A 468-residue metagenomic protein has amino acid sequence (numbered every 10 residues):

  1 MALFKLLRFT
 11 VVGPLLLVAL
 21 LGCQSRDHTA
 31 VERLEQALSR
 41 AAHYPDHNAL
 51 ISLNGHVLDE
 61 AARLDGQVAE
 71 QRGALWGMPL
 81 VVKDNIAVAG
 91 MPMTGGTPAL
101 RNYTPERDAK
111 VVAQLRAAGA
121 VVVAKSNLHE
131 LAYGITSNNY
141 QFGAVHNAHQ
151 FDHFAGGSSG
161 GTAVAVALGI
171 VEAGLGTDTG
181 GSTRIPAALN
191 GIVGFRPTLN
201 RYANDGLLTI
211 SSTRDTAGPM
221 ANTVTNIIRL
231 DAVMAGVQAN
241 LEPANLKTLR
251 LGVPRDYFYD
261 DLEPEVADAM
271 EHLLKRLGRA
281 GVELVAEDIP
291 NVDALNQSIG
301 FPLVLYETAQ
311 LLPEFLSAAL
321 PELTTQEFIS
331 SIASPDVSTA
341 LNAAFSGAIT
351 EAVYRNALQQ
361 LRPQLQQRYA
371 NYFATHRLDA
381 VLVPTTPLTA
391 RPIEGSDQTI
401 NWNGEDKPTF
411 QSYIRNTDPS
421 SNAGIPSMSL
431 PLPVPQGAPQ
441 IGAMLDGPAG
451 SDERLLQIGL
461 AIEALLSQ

Functional and structural regions predicted by a protein language model:
A2-V12: Bacterial N-terminal signal peptides that target proteins for export
G13-L16, C23-V68, V233-I414, N422 (+1 more regions): Amidase signature
S25-T179, K275, A280, F373-T375: Gly/Ser-rich catalytic/binding loops embedded in alpha/beta enzyme cores
H43, A117, A167-Y259, E271-A280 (+1 more regions): Structural helix-boundary/capping segments
P79-V82, V121-A124, A173-G176, G194 (+4 more regions): Structural recognition of the beta-strand scaffold that forms the well-ordered cores of secreted hydrolase catalytic
D84-N85, G95, K125-L128, L175-T179 (+5 more regions): Active-site-proximal beta-strand/loop segments in catalytic clefts of secreted hydrolases
G96-T97, H146-N147, S158, L207-T216 (+3 more regions): Flexible glycine/proline-enriched surface loops and loop-helix/loop-strand junctions
S137-Q141, A188-G191, N296-L305, D397-Q398 (+1 more regions): Short low-complexity, flexible loop/linker segments enriched in glycine and/or proline with clustered acidic
